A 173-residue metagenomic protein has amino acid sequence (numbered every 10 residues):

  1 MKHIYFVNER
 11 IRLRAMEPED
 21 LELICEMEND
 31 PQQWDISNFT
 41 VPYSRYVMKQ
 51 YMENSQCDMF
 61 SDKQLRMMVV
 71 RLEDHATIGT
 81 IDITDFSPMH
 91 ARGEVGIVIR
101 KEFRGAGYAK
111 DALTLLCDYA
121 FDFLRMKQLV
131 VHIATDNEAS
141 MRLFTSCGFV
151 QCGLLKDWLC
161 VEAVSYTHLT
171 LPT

Functional and structural regions predicted by a protein language model:
M1-K49: A short, well-structured alpha-helix characteristic of acyl/acetyltransferase catalytic modules
Y5, M68-V70, W158: Residue-level detector of beta-strand face positions
Y43-E94, R100-E102: Acetyl-CoA-dependent GNAT
R100-E102, A106, D122, T135-D136: Active-site acidic-Proline motif in GNAT/NAT acetyltransferases
G105-Y119, R142-S146: Conserved acetyl-CoA-binding loop-helix of GNAT-fold acetyltransferases
V130-H132, V150-Y166: Conserved catalytic-core motifs of GNAT/GCN5-like acyltransferases
V131-M141: Conserved beta-strand-loop-alpha-helix junction that forms the acyl-donor binding cleft
T167-T173: Conserved small/polar residues in nucleotide/adenosyl-binding loops
